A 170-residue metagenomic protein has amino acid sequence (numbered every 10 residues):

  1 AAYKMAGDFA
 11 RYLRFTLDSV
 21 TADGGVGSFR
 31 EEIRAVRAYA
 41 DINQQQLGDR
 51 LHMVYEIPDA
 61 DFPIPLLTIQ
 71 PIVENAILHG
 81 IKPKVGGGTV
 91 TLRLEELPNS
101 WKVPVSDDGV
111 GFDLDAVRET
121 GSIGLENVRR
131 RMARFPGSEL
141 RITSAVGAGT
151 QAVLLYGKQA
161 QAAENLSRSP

Functional and structural regions predicted by a protein language model:
A1-R141: Two-component histidine phosphotransfer core
G88, A148-T150: Glycine-rich GHKL/ HATPase_c ATP-binding element in histidine kinases
I142-V146: A short beta-strand-to-loop motif within the catalytic HATPase_c
T150-Q159: Short C-terminal beta-strand
Q159-N165: Short, charged/polar, Gly/Pro-enriched secondary-structure boundary elements
R168-P170: GHKL-type ATPase core
